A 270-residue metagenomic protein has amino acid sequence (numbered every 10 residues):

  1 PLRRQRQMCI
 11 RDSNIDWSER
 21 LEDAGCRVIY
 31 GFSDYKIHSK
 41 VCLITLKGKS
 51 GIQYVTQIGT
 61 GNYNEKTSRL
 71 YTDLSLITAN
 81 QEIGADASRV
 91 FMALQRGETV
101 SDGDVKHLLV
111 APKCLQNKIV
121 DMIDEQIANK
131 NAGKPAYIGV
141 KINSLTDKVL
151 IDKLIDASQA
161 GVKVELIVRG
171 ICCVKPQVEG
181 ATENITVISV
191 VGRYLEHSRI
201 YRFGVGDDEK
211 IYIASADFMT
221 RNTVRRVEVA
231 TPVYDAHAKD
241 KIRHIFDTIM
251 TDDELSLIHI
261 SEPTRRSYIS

Functional and structural regions predicted by a protein language model:
P1-I10, I258-I269: Single conserved hydrophobic/aromatic residue that forms the stacking wall/gate of nucleotide- or nucleobase-binding
R4-Q7, R11-R27, M122-T186: Primarily the HKD phosphodiesterase
R4-Q7, Y30-F32, T45, G59-N62 (+8 more regions): Active-site proximal loops enriched in glycine and acidic residues that flank catalytic Cys/His/Asp and coordinate
R11, D34-C42, D104-L115, K141-D147 (+2 more regions): A glycine-rich phosphate-binding loop feature that marks nucleotide/adenosyl-phosphate handling sites
R11-T72, V187-A214: Phosphate/diphosphate-binding loops
L43-V120, E209-L257, S261, S267: Signature of lipid phosphatidyltransferase scaffolds
Q126-N131, L154-E165, L195, R199-K210 (+3 more regions): Proline/glycine-anchored alpha-helix kink/cap motifs
L150, E196, T223-R225: Short linear motifs embedded in intrinsically disordered, charge-biased segments
